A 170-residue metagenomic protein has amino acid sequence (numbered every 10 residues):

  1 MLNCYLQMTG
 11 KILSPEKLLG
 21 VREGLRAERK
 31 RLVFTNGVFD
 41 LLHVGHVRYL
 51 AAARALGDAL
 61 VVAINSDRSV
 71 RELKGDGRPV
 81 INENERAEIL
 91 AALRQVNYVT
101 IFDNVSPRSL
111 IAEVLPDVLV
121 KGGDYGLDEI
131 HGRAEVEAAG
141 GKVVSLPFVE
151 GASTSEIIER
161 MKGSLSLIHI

Functional and structural regions predicted by a protein language model:
M1-L167: Nucleotidyltransferase catalytic core that binds NTPs
